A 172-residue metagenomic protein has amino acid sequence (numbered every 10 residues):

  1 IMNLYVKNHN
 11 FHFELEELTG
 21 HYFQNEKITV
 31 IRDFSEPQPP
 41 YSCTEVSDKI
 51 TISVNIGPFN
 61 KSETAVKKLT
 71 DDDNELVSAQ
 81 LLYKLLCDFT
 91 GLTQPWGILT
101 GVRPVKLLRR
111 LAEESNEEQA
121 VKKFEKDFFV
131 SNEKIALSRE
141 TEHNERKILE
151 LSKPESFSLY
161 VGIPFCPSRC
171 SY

Functional and structural regions predicted by a protein language model:
I1-P95, R110: A short, structured N-terminal alpha-helical element that caps or precedes a catalytic domain
H12, E16, V105, E117-V121: Alpha-helix initiation and N-capping motif
S47, G101-R103: Short Gly/Ser/Thr- and Asp/Glu-enriched loop/turn motifs at secondary-structure junctions
L85, R103-L107, L111, K123: A general alpha-helix detector
C87, P104, C170-Y172: Acidic/polar active-site rim loop that often engages polyanionic ligands
F89-T93, E113-L159: N-terminal [4Fe-4S]-dependent radical SAM core
S156-Y172: Canonical Radical SAM [4Fe-4S] cluster-binding loop centered on the CxxxCxxC motif and its immediate flanking residues
